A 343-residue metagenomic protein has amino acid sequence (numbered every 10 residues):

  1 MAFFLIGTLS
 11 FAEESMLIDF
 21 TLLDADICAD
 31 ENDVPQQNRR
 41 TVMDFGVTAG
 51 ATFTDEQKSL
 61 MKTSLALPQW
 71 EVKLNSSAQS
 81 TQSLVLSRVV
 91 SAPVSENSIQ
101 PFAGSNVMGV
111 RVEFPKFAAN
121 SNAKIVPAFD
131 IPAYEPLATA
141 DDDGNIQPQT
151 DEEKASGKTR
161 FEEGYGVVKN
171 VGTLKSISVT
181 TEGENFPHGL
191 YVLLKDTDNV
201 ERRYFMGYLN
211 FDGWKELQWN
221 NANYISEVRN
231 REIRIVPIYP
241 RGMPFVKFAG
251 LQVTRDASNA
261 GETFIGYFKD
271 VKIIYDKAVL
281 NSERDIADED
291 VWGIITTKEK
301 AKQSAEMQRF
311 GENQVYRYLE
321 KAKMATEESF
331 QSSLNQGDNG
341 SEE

Functional and structural regions predicted by a protein language model:
M1-G7: Bacterial N-terminal signal peptides
A12-E343: Beta-rich carbohydrate-recognition modules and glycan-binding surfaces
